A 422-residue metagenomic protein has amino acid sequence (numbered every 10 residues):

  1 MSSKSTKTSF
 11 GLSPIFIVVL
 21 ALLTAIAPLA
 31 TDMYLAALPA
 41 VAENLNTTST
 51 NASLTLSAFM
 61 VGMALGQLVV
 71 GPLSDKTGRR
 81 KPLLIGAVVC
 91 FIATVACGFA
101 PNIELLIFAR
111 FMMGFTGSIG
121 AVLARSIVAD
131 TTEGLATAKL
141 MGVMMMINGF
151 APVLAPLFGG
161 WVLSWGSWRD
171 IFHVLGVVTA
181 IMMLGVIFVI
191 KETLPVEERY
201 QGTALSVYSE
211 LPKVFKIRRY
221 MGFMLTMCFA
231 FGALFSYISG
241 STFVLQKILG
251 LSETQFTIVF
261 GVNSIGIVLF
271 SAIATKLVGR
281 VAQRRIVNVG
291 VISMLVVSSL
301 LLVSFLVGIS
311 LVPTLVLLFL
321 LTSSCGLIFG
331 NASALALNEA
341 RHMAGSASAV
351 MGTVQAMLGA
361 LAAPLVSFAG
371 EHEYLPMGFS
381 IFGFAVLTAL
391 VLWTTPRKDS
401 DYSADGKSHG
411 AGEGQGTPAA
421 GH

Functional and structural regions predicted by a protein language model:
S2-F10, T193-F223: Juxtamembrane intracellular "pre-TM" segments in multi-pass secondary transporters
N44-N46, G78, F99-L105, T116 (+2 more regions): Helix-breaking motifs and short loop linkers at transmembrane-helix boundaries and internal kinks in secondary membrane
L65-E104: Conserved MFS/SLC helix-loop-helix module at the cytosolic interface between two early adjacent transmembrane helices
Q67-G78, F270-R284: Helix-to-loop junctions at the C-terminal end of transmembrane segments in multipass secondary transporters
V89, A93-A96, E104-M112, V312-L318: Paired small-residue
P101, L105, G134, G142-F188: Helix-loop-helix hairpin linking two adjacent transmembrane segments in secondary transporters
A109-F150: Cytoplasmic helix-loop-helix junction between adjacent transmembrane helices in 12-TM secondary transporters
R285-N331: C-terminal transmembrane helical hairpin of 12-TM major facilitator-type secondary transporters
